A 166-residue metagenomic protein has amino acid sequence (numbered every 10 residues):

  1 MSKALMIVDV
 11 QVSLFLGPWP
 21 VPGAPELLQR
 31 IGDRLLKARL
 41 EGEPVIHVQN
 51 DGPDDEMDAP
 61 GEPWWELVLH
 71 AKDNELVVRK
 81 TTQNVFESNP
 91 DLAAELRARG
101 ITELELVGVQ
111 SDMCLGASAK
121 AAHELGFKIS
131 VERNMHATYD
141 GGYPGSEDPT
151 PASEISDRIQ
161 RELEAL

Functional and structural regions predicted by a protein language model:
S2-A4, R30-E41, M57-L166: Active-site-adjacent betaalpha module
L5-V10: N-terminal nucleotide-binding beta1-loop-alpha1 segment
Q11-V12, G100: Short, histidine-centered active-site or binding-site loop motifs used for metal coordination, general acid-base
S13-G17: Short acidic, Gly/Ser-rich segments with clustered Asp/Glu that frequently serve as metal-coordination loops in enzyme
P18-P22, M57-P60: Short, solvent-exposed loop/turn segments at secondary-structure boundaries
W19-H47: A short alpha/beta connector and helix-capping loop motif
Q49-D51, V109: Short, well-ordered beta-to-alpha junction loops that form the rim of enzyme active sites and present histidine/acidic
